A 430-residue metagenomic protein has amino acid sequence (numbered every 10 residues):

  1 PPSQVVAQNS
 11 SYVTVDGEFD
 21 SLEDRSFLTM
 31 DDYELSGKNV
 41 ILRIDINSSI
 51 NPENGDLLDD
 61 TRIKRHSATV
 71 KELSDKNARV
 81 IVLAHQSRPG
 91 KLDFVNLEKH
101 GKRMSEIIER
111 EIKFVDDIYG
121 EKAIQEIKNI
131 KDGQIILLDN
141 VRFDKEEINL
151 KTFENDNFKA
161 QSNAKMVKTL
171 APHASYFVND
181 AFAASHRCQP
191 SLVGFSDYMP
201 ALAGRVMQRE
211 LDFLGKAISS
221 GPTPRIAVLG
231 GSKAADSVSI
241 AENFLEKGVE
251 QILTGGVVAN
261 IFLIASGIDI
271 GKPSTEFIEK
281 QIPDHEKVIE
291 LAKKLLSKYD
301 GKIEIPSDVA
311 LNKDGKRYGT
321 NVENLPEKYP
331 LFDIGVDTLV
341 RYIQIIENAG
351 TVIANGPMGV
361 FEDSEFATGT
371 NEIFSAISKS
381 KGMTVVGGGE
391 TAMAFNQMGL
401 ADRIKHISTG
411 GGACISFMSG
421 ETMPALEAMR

Functional and structural regions predicted by a protein language model:
P1-R430: Active-site loop-to-helix "anion-binding N-cap" substructures in soluble metabolic enzymes
